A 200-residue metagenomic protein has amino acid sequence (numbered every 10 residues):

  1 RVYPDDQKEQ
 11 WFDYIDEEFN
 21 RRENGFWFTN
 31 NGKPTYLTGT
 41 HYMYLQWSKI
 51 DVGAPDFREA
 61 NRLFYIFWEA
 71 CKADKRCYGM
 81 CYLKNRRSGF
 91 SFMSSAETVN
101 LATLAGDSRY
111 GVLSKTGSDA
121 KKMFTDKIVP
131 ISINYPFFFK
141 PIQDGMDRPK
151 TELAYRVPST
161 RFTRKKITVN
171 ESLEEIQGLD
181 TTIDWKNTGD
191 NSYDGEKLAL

Functional and structural regions predicted by a protein language model:
R1-L200: Phosphate/NTP-binding elements of NTP-utilizing enzymes
